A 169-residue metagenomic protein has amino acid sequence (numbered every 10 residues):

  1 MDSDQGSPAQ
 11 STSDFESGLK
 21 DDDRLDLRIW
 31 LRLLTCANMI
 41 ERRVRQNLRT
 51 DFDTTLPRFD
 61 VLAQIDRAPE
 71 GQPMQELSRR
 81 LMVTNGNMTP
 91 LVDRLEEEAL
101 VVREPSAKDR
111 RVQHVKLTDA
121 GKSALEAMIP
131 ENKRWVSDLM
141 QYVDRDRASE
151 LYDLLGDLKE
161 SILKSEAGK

Functional and structural regions predicted by a protein language model:
M1-D4, K164-K169: C-terminal effector-binding regulatory domain of bacterial HTH transcription factors
M1-F52: N-terminal leader segment of winged-helix/HTH proteins
D2-S17, D93-D153: Charged, amphipathic alpha-helical coiled-coil/dimerization segments
L33, L62-I65, L155: Hydrophobic structural patches
N38, R42-T84, G168: N-terminal helix-turn-helix DNA-binding core of bacterial DNA-binding proteins
I40, V44-N47, L81, A124 (+2 more regions): Alpha-helical linker/hinge and terminal dimerization helices associated with HTH transcriptional regulators
